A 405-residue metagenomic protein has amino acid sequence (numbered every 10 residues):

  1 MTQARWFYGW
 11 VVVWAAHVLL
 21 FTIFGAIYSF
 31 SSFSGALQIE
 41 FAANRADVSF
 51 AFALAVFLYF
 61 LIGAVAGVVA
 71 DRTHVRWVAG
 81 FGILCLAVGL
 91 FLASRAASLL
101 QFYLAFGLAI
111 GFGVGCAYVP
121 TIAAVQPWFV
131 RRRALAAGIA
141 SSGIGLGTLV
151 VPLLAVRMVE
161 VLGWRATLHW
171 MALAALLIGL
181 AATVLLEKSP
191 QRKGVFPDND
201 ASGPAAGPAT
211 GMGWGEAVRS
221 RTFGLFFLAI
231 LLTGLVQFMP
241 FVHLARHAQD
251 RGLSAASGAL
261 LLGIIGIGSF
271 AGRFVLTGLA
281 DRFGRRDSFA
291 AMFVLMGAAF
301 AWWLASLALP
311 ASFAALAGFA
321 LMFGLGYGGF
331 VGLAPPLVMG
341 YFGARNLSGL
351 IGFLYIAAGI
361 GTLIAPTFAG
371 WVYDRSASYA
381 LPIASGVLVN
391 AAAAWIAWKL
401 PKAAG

Functional and structural regions predicted by a protein language model:
F21, G89, Q101-G115, A315-G328: Hydrophobic core of transmembrane alpha-helices in multi-pass small-molecule transporters, especially MFS/SLC-type
F30-G35, G215-F274, A365: Extracytoplasmic gate region of multi-pass secondary transporters
L37, G115-F129, G329-F342: Intracellular juxtamembrane helix-capping segments at the cytosolic ends of symmetry-related transmembrane helices
L37-Q38, V69-A70, L153-L162, T167 (+3 more regions): Interfacial helix-cap and linker-helix signal at transmembrane-aqueous boundaries of multi-pass secondary transporters
L61-L99: Conserved MFS/SLC helix-loop-helix module at the cytosolic interface between two early adjacent transmembrane helices
I139, I144-Q191: Helix-loop-helix hairpin linking two adjacent transmembrane segments in secondary transporters
L168-V184, L381-W398: Symmetry-related core transmembrane helices of the 12-TM Major Facilitator Superfamily/SLC fold
Q237, S257, G263-S269, V275 (+1 more regions): C-terminal transmembrane helical hairpin of 12-TM major facilitator-type secondary transporters
